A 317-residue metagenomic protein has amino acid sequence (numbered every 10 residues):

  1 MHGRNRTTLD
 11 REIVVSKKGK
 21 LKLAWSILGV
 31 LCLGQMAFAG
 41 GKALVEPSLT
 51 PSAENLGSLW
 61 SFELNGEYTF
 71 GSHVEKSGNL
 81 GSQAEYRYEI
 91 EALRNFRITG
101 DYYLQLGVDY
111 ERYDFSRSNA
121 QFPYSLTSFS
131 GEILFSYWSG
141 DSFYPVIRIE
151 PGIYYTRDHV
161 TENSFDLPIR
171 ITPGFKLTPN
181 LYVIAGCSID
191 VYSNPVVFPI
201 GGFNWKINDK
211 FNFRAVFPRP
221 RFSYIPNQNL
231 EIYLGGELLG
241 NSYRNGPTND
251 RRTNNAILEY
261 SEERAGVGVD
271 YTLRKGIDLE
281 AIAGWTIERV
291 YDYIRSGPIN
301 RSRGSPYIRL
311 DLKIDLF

Functional and structural regions predicted by a protein language model:
F62-G66, L104-V108, I147-I149, A185 (+3 more regions): Membrane-embedded beta-strand positions of outer-membrane beta-barrel proteins
G66-V74, V108-S116, P151-R157, C187-S193 (+5 more regions): Transmembrane beta-strands of outer-membrane beta-barrel pores
G78-Y86, Q121-T127, V160-F165, V191-P195 (+3 more regions): Replace "Gram-negative outer membrane beta-barrel proteins" with "bacterial and organellar outer membrane beta-barrel
Y86-A92, T127-I133, I149-I153, F165-I171 (+4 more regions): Hydrophobic, lipid-facing positions within transmembrane beta-strands of outer-membrane proteins
R94-F96, F135-Y137, F175, I189 (+7 more regions): Residue-level signature of outer-membrane beta-barrel architecture
I98-L104, D141-P145, N180-A185, K210-F213 (+3 more regions): Repeated loop/turn-to-beta-strand initiation elements of outer-membrane beta-barrel proteins
R112-A120, P218-T272, G276-I299: Outer-membrane beta-barrel translocator/channel fold
G201-W205, K210, V269-T272, S302-F317: Outer-membrane beta-barrel "beta-signal"
